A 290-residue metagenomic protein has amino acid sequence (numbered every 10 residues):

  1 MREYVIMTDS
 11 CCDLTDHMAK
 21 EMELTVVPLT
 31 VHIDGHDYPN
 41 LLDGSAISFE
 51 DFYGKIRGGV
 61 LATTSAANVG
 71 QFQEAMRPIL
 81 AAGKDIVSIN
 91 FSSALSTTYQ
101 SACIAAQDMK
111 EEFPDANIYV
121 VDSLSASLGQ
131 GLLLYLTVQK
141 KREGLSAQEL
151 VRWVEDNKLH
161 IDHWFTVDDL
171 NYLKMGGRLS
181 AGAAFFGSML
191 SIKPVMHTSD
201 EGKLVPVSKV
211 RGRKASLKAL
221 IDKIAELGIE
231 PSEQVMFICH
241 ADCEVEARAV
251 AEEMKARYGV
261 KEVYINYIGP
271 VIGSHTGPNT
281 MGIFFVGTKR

Functional and structural regions predicted by a protein language model:
R2-E3, C11-T25, T30-H32, H36 (+6 more regions): Mixed-charge interfacial surface used for oligomerization/domain docking and macromolecular partner engagement
V5-M7, I86-S88, I268: Short glycine-aspartate micro-motif
V5-S65, Q71: N-terminal glycine-rich anion-binding loop in soluble enzyme alpha/beta folds
Y53-V69, D200-A215: Acidic/glycine-enriched edge-of-secondary-structure segments
G54-L61, A81, R142, L159 (+1 more regions): Generic surface-pattern signal
R57-L95, Q100-I104, V151: Glycine-rich phosphate- or other oxyanion-binding loops that anchor nucleotides, phosphorylated ligands
K84-S88, A116-V121: Short, flexible active-site-proximal loops enriched in glycine and acidic residues
